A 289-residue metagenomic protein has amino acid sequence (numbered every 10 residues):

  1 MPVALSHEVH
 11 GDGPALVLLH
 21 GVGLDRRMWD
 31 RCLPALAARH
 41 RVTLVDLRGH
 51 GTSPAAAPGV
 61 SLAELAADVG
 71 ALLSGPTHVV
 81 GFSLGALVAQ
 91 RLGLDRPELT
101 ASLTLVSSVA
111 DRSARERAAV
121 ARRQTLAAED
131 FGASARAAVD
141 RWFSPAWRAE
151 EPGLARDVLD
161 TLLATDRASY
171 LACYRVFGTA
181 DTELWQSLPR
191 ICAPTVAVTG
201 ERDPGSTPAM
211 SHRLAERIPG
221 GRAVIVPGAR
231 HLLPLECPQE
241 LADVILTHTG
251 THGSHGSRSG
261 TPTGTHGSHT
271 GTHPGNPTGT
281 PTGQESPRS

Functional and structural regions predicted by a protein language model:
M1-L16, A37-R41, S74, T182 (+3 more regions): Alpha/beta-hydrolase fold catalytic core
R27-P34, T43-V80, D243-L246: Active-site loop/oxyanion-hole signature of alpha/beta-hydrolase fold enzymes
G81-G85, A89: Gly/Ala-rich beta-loop-alpha elbow adjacent to hydrolase catalytic centers
Q90, L94-D95, L99-A133: Flexible "cap/lid" loop of the alpha/beta hydrolase fold
A114-R117, G132-P189: Conserved alpha/beta-hydrolase catalytic His-Asp/Glu region
I191, A197-T199: Short beta-strand/loop motif that positions the catalytic acidic residue of the alpha/beta-hydrolase fold
E201-S206: Acidic catalytic loop of the alpha/beta-hydrolase fold
A229-A242: Catalytic histidine-centered segment of alpha/beta-hydrolase-like enzymes
